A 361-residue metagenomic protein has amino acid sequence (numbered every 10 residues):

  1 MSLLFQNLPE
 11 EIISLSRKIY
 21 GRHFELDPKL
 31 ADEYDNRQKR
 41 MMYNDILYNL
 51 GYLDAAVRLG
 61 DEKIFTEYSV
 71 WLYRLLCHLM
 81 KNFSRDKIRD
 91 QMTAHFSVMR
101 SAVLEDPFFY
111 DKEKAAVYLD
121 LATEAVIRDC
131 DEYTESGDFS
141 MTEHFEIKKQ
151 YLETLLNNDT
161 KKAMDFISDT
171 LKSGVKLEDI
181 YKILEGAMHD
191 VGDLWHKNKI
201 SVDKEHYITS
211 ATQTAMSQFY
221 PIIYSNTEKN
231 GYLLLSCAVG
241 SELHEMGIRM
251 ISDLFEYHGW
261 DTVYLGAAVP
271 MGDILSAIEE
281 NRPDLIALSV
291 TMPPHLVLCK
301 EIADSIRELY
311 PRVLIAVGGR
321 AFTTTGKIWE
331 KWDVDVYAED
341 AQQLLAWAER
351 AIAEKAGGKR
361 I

Functional and structural regions predicted by a protein language model:
M1-T93, S97, S101-L171, K359-I361: Core of compact, soluble alpha-helical bundle domains
V70, S97, S168, M271-E279 (+4 more regions): Amphipathic, non-transmembrane alpha-helical secondary structure
V98, M246-L254: Short, solvent-exposed amphipathic alpha-helices that sit in or adjacent to ligand/effector-binding or catalytic
T160, D169-I248: Long amphipathic N-terminal alpha/beta scaffold segment
Y232, W260, V313, D335-V336: A structural micro-motif
S252-Y257, Y264-K327: Cofactor-cradling patches in redox/metallo enzymes
A321-I361: Peripheral docking tails and interdomain loops at the edges of cofactor- or intermediate-handling domains
